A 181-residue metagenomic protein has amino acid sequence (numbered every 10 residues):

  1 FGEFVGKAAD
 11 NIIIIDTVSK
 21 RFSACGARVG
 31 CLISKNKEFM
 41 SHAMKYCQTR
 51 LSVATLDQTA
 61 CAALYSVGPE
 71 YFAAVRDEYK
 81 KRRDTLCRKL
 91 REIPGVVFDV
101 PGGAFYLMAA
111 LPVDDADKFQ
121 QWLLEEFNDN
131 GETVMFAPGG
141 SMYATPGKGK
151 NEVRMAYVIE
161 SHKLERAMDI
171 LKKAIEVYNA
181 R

Functional and structural regions predicted by a protein language model:
F1-R181: PLP-dependent class I/II
